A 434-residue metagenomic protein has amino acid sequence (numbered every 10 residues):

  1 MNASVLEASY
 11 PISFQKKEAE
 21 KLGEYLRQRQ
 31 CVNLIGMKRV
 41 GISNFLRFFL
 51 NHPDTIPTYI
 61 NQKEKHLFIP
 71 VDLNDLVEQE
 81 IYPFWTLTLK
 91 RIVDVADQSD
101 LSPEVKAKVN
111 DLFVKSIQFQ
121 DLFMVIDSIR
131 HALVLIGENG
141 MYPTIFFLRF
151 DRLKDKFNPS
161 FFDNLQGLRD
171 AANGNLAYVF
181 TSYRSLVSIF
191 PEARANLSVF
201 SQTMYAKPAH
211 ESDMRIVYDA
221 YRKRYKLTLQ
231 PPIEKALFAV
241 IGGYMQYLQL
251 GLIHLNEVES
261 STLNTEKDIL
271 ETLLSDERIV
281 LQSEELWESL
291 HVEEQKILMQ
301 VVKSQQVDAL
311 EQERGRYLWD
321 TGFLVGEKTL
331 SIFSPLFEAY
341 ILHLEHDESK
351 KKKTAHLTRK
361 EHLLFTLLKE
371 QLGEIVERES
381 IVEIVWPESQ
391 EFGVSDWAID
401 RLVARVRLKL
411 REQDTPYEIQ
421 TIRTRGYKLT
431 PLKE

Functional and structural regions predicted by a protein language model:
A3-V5, M141-T144, K154-V240, H254-V258 (+2 more regions): The catalytic "switch" region of P-loop NTPases
Y10-L22: N-terminal pre-P-loop "Q-motif" helix
E24, Q28-K154, N158-P159, G242: P-loop NTPase nucleotide-binding core
E234, A239-T321, H356: Winged-helix-like regulatory helical subdomains adjacent to P-loop NTPase cores
H291, F323-S349, L429: Short capping/hinge segments at domain boundaries that bridge a core fold to an adjacent linker or tail
E294, K360-L364: The N-cap/first-turn positions of alpha helices within or immediately adjacent to helix-turn-helix DNA-binding domains
V325-G326, K352-L357, I399-E434: DNA-binding patch around the recognition helix
A355, L364-R401, R411: Positively charged, aromatic-enriched patches within helix-turn-helix-type DNA-binding elements, predominantly
